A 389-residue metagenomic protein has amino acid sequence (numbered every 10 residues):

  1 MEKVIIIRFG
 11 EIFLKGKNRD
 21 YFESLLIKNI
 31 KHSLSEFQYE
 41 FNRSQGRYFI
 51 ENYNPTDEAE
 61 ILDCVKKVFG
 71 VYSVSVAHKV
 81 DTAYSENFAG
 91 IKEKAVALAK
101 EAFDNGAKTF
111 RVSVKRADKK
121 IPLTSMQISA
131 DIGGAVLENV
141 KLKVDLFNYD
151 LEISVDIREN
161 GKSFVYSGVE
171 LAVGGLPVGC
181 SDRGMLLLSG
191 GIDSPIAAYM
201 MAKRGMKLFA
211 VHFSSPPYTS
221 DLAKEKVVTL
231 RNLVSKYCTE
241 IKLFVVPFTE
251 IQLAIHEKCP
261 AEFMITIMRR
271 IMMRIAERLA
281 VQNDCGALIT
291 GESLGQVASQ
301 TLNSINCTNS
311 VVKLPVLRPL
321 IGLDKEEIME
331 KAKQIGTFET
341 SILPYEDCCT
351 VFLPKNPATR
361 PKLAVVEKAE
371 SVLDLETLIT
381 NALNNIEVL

Functional and structural regions predicted by a protein language model:
M1-M185, P195-K242, A358-L363, K368 (+1 more regions): RNA-binding accessory domains that recognize and position tRNA/RNA substrates
D131-V136, V169, V173-S181, F248 (+4 more regions): Active-site adenylate/phosphate-handling loop in enzymes that bind or generate adenylated species
L186, A210-H212, V245, T290 (+1 more regions): Structural beta-sheet core signal
G191: Conserved G/P- and acidic residue-centered "switch" motifs that form tight phosphate/ATP-binding loops in soluble
R231-E257, Y345-D347: A conserved beta-strand->alpha-helix junction
G336-P344: A short alpha-helix-loop-beta-strand transition element characteristic of N-terminal alpha/beta dinucleotide-binding
L343-L389: The feature marks non-catalytic terminal segments
